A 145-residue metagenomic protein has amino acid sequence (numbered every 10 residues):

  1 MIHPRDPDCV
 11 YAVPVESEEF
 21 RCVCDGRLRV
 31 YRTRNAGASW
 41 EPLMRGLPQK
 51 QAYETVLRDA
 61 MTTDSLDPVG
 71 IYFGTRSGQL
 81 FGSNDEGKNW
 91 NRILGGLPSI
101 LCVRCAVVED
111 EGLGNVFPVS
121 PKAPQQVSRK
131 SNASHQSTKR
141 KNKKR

Functional and structural regions predicted by a protein language model:
M1-R145: Extracellular glycan-interacting surfaces
